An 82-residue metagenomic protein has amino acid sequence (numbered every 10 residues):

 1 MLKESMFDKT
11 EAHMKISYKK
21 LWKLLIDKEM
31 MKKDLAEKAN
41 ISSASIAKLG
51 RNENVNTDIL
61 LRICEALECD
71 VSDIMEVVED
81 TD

Functional and structural regions predicted by a protein language model:
L2-M31: A short, Lys/Arg-rich alpha-helix, primarily the initiator
L25, A36, G50, C64: The alpha-helix within a helix-turn-helix
I26, N40, R51, E79: Residue-level detection of the helix-turn-helix DNA-binding "recognition helix"
E29-A47: Short alpha-helical DNA-recognition segment
N52-E65: Short, basic-rich loop-to-helix N-cap that marks the start of a DNA-contacting helix
E68-D82: Short C-terminal boundary/hinge segments that cap the last helix of small helical domains
